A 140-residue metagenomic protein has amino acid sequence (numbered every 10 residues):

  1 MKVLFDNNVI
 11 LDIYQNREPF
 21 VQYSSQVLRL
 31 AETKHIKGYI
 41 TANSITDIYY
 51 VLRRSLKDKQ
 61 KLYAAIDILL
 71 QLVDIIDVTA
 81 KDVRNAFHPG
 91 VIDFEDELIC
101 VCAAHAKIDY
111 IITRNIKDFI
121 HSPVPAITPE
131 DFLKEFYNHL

Functional and structural regions predicted by a protein language model:
M1-I40, S55-Q60, H121, L133-L140: Short, well-structured N-terminal submotif of metal-dependent ribonuclease cores
K2, H105-L140: Acidic, PIN/NYN-like endoribonuclease modules and their adjacent C-terminal/linker elements
D6, D96, N115: Acidic active-site catalytic centers that drive phospho-/nucleotidyl reactions and related ester hydrolyses
N7, L72-V73, I108, P123: Short, well-ordered alpha-helix to beta-strand connector turns
N8-V9, N43, K81, K117 (+1 more regions): Alpha-helix/helix-capping structural signal
V9, I48, C102, I111-I112: Short, hydrophobic/aromatic-rich beta-strand segments within well-structured domains
I10, I45-T46, H105, L133: Alpha-helix N-cap/helix-start and coil->helix boundary motif
S25-Y39, N43-D93, E97, V101: PIN-domain endoribonuclease scaffold, especially VapC-family toxins
